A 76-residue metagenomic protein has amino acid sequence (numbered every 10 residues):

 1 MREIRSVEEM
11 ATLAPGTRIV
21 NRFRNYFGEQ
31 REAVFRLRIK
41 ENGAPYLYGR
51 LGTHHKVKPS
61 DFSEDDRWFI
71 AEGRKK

Functional and structural regions predicted by a protein language model:
M1-L13: Mixed-charge, Lys/Arg-rich low-complexity intrinsically disordered regions
A11-F23: Short coil-to-beta transition motif at edge beta-strands of beta-rich domains
L13-G16, F35, Y46, G73-K75: Short stretches within intrinsically disordered, low-complexity N-terminal or propeptide regions
F23-K58: Basic/aromatic-rich interaction segments and small domains that mediate binding to polyanionic partners
G49-K76: Intrinsically disordered, low-complexity, charged/polar segments
